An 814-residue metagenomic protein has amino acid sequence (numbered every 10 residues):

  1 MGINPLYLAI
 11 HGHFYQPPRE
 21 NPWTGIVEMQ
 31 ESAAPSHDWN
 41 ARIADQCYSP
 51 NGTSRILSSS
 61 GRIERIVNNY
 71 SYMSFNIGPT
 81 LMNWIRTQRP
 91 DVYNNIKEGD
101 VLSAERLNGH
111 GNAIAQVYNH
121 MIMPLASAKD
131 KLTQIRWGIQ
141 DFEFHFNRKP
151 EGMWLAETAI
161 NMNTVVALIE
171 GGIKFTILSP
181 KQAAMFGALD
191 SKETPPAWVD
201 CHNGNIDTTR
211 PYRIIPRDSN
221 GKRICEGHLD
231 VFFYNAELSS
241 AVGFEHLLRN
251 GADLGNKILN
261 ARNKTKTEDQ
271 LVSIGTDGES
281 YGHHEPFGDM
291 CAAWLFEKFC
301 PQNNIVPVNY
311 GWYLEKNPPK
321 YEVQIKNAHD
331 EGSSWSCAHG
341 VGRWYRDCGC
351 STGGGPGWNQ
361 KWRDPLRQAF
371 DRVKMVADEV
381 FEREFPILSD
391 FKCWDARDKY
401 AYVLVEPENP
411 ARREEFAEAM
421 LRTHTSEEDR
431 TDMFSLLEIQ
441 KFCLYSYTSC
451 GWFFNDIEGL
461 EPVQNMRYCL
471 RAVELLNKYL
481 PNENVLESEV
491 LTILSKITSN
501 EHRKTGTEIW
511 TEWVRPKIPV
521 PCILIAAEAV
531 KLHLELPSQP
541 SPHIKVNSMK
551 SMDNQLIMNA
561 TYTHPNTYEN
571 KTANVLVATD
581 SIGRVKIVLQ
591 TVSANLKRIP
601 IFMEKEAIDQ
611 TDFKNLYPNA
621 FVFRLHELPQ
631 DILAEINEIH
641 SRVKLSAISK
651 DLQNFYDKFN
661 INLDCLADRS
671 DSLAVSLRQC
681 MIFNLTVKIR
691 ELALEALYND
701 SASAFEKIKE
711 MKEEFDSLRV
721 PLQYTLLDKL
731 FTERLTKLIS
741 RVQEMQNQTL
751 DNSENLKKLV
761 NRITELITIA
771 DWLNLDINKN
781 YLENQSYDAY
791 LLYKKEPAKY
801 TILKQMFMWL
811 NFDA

Functional and structural regions predicted by a protein language model:
G2-S58, N68, T80, T194-A241 (+3 more regions): Active-site and substrate-binding clefts of carbohydrate-active enzymes
P5-G12, Q16-K129, T133-Q134, K149-L155 (+2 more regions): Short, well-structured secondary-structure segments
V67-N68, I77, I85-R89, K181-A183 (+2 more regions): Extended, Lys/Arg-enriched charged tracts that mediate electrostatic binding to polyanionic substrates
N94-N112, R136, R148, I169-G221 (+2 more regions): Acidic, His- and aromatic-enriched active-site or binding-groove loops in soluble protein domains that engage sugars
K131-L155, K222, L259-S273: CE4/NodB-like, metal-dependent polysaccharide N-deacetylase domain that modifies extracellular/periplasmic N-acetylated
E157-T164, A183-G187, E315-P318: Beta-rich nucleic-acid/ligand-interaction surfaces
I544-N619, F623: C-terminal structured domains
A667-A814: Extended alpha-helical scaffold segments
